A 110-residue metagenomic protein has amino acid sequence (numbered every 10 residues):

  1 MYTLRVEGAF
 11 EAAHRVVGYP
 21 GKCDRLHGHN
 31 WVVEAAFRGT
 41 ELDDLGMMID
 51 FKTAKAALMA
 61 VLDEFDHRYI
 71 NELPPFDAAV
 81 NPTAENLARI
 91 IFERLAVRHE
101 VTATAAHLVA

Functional and structural regions predicted by a protein language model:
M1-A110: Charge-rich, low-complexity N-terminal segments
